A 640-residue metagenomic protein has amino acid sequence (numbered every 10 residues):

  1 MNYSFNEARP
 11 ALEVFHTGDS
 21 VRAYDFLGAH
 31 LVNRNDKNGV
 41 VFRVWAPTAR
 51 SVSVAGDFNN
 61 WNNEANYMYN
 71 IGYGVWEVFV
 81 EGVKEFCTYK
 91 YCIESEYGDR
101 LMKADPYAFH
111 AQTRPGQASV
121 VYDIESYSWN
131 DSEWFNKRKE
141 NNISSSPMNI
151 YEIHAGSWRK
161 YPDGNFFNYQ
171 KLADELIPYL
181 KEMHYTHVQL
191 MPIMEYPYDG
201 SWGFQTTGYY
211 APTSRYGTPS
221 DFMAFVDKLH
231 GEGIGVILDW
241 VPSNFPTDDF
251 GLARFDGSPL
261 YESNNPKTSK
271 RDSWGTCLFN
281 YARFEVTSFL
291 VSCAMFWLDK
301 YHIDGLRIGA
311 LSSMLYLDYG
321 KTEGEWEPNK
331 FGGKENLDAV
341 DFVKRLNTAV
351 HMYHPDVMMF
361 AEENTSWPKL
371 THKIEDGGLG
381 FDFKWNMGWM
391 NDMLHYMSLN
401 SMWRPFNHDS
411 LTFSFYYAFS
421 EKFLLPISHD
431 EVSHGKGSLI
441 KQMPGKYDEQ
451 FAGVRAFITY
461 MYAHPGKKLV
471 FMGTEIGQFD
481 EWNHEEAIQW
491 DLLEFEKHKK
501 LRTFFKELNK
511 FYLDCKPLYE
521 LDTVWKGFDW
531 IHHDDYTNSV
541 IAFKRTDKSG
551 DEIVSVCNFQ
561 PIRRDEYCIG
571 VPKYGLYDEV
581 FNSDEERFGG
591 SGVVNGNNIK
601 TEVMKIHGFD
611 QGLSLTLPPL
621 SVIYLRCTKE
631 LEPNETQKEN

Functional and structural regions predicted by a protein language model:
M1-K37, V41, N70-E152, S157-G164 (+2 more regions): The feature marks proteins involved in alpha-glucan
T17, H110-A155, N165, Y179 (+3 more regions): Glycine-rich phosphate/pyrophosphate-binding loop and adjacent beta-alpha nucleotide/cofactor-binding cores
V44, Y91, I153, L180 (+11 more regions): Conserved, mostly hydrophobic/aromatic
W45-V52, P572-G575: Short proline/glycine-enriched turn/loop motifs at strand-loop junctions of beta-rich domains
E85-Y89, N597-N634: C-terminal beta-strand-rich structural cap/linker in extracellular carbohydrate-active enzymes
Q112, S132-S145, H154-E335: Substrate-binding/active-site clefts of carbohydrate-active enzymes
H302-D304, T322-A487, L492, L513-D584 (+1 more regions): Conserved alpha/beta catalytic core and glycan-binding cleft of carbohydrate-active enzymes
K497-L518: Catalytic cores of secreted or luminal carbohydrate-active enzymes
